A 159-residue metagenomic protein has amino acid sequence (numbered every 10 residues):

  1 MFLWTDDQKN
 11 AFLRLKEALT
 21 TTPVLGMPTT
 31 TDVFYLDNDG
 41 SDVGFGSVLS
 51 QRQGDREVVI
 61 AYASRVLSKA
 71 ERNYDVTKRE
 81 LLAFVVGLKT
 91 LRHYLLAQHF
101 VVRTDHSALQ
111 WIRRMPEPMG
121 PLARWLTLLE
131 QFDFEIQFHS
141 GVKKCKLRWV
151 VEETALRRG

Functional and structural regions predicted by a protein language model:
M1-G159: Acidic, metal-ion-coordinating active-site neighborhood of RNase H-like domains and the RT-RNase H "connection"/linker
